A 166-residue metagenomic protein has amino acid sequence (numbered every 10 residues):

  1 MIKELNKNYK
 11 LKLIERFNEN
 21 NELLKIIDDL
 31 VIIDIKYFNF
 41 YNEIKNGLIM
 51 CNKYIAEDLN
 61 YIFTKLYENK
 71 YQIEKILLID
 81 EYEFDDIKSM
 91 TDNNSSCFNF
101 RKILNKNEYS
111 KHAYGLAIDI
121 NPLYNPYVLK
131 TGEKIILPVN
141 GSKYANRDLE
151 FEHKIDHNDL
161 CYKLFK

Functional and structural regions predicted by a protein language model:
M1-N18: N-terminal secretory targeting signals
L11-E15, K53-E68, M90-S95, E108-A113 (+1 more regions): Active-site-adjacent structural elements in enzyme catalytic domains
F17-N20, I103-N105: Alpha-helical scaffolding within the catalytic cores of extracellular/periplasmic polymer-degrading hydrolases
L23-M90: Active-site acidic/histidine clusters and adjacent loop/turn architecture that either coordinate catalytic ions
I33, S96, I118: A broad, low-specificity signal marking well-ordered, structured residues that form hydrophobic/aromatic
Q72-Y114, P122-Y127: Active-site-adjacent loop/helix surface patches within enzyme catalytic domains that shape the substrate-binding cleft
K102-Y109, Y114-K166: Catalytic cores and adjacent binding grooves of peptidoglycan-active enzymes
